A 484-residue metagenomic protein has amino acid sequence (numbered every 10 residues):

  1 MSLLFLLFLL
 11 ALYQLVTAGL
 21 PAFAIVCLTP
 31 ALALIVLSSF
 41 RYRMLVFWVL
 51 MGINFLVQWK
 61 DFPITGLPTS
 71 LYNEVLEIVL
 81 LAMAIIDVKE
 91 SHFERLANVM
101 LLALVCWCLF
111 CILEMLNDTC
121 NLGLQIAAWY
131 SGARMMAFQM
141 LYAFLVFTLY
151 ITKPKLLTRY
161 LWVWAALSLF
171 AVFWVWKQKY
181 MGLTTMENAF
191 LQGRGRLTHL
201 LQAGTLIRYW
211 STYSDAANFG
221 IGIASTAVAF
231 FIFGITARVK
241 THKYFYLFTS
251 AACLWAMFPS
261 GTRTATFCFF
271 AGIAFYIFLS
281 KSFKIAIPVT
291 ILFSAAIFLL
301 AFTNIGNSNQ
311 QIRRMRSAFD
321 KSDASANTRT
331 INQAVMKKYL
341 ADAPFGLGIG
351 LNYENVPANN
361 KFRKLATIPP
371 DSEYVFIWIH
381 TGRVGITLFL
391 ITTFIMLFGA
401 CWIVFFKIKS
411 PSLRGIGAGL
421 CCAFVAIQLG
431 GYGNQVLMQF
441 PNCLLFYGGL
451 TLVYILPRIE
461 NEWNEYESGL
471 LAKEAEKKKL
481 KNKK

Functional and structural regions predicted by a protein language model:
L9-L10, V228, A418-K478: Transmembrane alpha-helices of multi-pass inner-membrane enzymes
V26-F40, L76-K89, T226-A237, V384-K407: Hydrophobic, aromatic-rich transmembrane alpha-helices and their immediate juxtamembrane boundary segments
A31-L32, C108-I112, L141-A143, T158-Q192 (+5 more regions): Alpha-helical transmembrane segments of multi-pass inner-membrane proteins
I35-L141, I427: N-terminal hydrophobic segments of proteins, predominantly signal-anchor/transmembrane helices of inner/organellar
F173, K179-L183, S260, I277-D320 (+1 more regions): A membrane-periplasm/extracellular boundary helix in multi-pass inner-membrane enzymes that assemble envelope glycans
S211, D215-A217, L254-A256, P344 (+2 more regions): A conserved mid-to-late transmembrane alpha helix and its immediate loop/hinge that forms the functional core
K243, A274, I287, T381-Q428: Hydrophobic transmembrane alpha-helices and their immediate junctions
G306-V384, I403-K407: Long extracytoplasmic/lumenal interhelical loops at the membrane interface of multi-pass membrane proteins
